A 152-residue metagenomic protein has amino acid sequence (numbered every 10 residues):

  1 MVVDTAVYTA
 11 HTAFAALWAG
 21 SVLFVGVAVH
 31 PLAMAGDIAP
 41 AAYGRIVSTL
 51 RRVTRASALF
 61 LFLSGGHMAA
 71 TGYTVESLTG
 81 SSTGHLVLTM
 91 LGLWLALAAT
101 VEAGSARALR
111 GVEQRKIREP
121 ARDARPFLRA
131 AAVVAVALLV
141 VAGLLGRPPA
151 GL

Functional and structural regions predicted by a protein language model:
M1-L152: Polytopic transmembrane helical bundles with strong interfacial aromatic enrichment
